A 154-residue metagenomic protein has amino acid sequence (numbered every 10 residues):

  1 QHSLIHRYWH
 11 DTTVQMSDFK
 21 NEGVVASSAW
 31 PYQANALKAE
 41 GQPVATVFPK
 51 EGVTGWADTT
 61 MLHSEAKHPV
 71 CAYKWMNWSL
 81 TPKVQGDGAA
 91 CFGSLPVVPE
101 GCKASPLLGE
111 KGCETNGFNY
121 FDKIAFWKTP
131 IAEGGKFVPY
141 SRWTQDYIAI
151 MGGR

Functional and structural regions predicted by a protein language model:
Q1-P49: Ligand-binding pocket segment of bilobal, Venus flytrap-like solute-binding proteins
Q1-S3, G23, K38-G41, S64 (+3 more regions): Sec/Tat-exported extracytoplasmic proteins
L4-R7, M61, F126: Residue-level preference for alpha-helix termini and adjacent loops
R7-D11, T54, H63-H68, G135 (+1 more regions): Extracytoplasmic/periplasmic, Sec-exported soluble proteins
M16, K20, S28, Y73-L80 (+3 more regions): Non-transmembrane alpha-helical segments in soluble domains of secreted/periplasmic/extracellular proteins
T54, D58, H63-I124: Mature extracytoplasmic/periplasmic domains
K123-R154: Conserved C-terminal helix/tail region of periplasmic/extracytoplasmic solute-binding proteins
